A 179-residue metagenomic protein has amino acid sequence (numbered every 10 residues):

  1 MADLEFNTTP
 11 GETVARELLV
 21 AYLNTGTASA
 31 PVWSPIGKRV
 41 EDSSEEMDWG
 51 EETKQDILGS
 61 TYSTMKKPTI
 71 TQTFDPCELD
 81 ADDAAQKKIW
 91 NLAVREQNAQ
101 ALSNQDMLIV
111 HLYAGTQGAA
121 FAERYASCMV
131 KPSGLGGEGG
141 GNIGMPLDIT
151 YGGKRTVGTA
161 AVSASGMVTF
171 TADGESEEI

Functional and structural regions predicted by a protein language model:
A2-D80, M129-I143: Solvent-exposed edge beta-strands and adjacent loop segments that serve as assembly or binding interfaces
E12-Y22, G152-G166: Short secondary-structure transition/capping segments
K38-D42, V110-V157: Short beta-strand and beta-hairpin "edge-sheet" elements
D48-E51, K87-I89, G140-M145, A160-A164: Surface-exposed beta-strand edges and their flanking turn/coil or helix-capping segments
L58-A126, G158-V162: Extracellular/virion structural assembly segments
L92-Q97, C128-V130, I149-T150, G166-T171: Short, low-complexity, polar/charged sequence segments that are solvent-exposed and flexible
Q97-L102, L135, Y151-V157, A172-S176: Glycine-rich loops and low-complexity Gly/Arg-rich segments that provide flexible linkers or classic glycine-based
T159-I179: Intrinsically disordered, low-complexity terminal/linker regions enriched in Pro/Ser/Gly and acidic residues
